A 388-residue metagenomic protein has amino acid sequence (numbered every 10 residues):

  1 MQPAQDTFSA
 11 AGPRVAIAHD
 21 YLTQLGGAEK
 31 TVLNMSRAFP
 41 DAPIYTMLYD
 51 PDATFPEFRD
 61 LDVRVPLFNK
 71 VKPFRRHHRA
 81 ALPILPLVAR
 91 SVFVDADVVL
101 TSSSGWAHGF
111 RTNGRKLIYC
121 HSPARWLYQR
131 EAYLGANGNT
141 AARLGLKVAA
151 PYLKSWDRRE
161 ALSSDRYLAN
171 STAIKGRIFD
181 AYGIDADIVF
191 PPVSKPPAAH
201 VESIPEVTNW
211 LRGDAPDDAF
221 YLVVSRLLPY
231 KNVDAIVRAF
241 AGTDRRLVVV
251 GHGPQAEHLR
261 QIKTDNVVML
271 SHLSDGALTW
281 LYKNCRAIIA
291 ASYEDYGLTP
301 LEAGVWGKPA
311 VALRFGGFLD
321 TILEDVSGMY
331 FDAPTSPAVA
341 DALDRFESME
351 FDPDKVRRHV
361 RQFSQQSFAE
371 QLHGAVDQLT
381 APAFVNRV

Functional and structural regions predicted by a protein language model:
A38-W106: Active-site donor-binding segments of glycosyltransferases and PAPS-dependent sulfotransferases
G135-Y167, K175-G176: Membrane-proximal helix-turn-helix segments that form the acceptor-binding/catalytic region of lipid-linked
V193, V207-K231, V237-D244, V248: Conserved donor-binding/catalytic core segment of Leloir-type glycosyltransferases
Y221, K283-D295, K308: Acidic donor-binding loop of glycosyltransferase active sites
E257-W280: Nucleotide-activated donor-binding/catalytic signature segment of Leloir-type glycosyltransferases, i.e., the conserved
W280-C285, L372: Short alpha-helical donor nucleotide-sugar binding micro-motif in glycosyltransferases
E324-D325, M329-P337, L343-E350: Conserved acidic donor-binding segment of nucleotide-sugar-dependent glycosyltransferases
P334, E347-L379, A383-V385: A charged, aromatic-enriched C-terminal amphipathic alpha-helix characteristic of glycosyltransferases across folds
